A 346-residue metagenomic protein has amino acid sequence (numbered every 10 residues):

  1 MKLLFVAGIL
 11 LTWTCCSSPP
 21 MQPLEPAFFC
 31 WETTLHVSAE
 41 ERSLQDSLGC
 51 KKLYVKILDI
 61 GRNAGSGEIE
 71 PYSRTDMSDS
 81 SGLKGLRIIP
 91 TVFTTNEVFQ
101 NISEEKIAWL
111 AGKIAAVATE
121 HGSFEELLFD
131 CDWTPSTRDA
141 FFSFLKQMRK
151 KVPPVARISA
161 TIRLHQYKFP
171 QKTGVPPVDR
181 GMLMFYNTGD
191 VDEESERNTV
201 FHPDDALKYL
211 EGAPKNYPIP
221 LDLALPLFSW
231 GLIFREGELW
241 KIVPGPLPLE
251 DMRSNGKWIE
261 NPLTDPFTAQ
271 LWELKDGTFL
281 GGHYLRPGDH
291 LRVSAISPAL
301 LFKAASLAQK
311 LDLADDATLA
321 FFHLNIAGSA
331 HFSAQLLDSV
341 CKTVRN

Functional and structural regions predicted by a protein language model:
T12-C15: C-terminal motif of bacterial Sec signal peptides marking the signal peptidase cleavage site
M21, F28, D59-L183: Chitinase-like catalytic core of GlcNAc-active glycosidases
H36-R62, V117-F124, K310: Catalytic domains of carbohydrate-active enzymes, especially glycoside hydrolases
G49, A118-L127, Q171-D190, P246-N261 (+1 more regions): Structural recognition of alpha->loop->beta junctions
L53, F129, G181, L223 (+1 more regions): Conserved, mostly hydrophobic/aromatic
K146-L249: Substrate-binding surface in catalytic domains of secreted glycosidases
F234-A304: Glycan-binding loop/region signatures in secreted carbohydrate-active enzymes
L319-N346: Acidic/aromatic/glycine-rich contiguous surface patches that form carbohydrate-binding/processing clefts and analogous
